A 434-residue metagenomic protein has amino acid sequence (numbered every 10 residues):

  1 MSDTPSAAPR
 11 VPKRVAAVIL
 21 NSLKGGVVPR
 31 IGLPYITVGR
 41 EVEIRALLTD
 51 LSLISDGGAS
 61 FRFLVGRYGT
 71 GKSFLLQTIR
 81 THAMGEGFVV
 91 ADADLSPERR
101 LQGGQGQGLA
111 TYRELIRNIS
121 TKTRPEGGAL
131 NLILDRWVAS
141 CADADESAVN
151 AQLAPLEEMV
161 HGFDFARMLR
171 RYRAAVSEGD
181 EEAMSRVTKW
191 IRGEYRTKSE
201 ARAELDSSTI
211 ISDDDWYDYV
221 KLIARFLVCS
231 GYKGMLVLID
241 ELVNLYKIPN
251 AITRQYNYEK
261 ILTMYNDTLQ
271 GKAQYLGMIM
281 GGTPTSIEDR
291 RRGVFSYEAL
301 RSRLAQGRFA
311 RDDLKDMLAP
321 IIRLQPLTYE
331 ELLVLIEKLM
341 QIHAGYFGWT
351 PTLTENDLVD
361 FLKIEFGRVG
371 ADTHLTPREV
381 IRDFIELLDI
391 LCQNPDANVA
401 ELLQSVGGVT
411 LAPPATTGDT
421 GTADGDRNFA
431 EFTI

Functional and structural regions predicted by a protein language model:
M1-S60, A397-I434: A short, basic N-terminal segment
A7-R10, R14-V15, W190-E355: The catalytic "switch" region of P-loop NTPases
G26-V27, V90-S96, D240-N244, D313-A319 (+1 more regions): Short acidic (Asp/Glu) and glycine-rich catalytic loops that position anionic groups and cofactors
L33, T37-E41, G69, Q105 (+7 more regions): Conserved phosphate/pyrophosphate-binding and hydrolysis machinery centered on Walker-type P-loop NTPases, extending
I44, L76, G108-Y112, R254 (+1 more regions): Amphipathic alpha-helical segments in well-structured domains
F63, T70, F74-S230, L391-P395 (+1 more regions): P-loop NTPase nucleotide-binding core
A174-W190, E194, R311-K315, Q325-I434: C-terminal alpha-helical "lid" subdomain
